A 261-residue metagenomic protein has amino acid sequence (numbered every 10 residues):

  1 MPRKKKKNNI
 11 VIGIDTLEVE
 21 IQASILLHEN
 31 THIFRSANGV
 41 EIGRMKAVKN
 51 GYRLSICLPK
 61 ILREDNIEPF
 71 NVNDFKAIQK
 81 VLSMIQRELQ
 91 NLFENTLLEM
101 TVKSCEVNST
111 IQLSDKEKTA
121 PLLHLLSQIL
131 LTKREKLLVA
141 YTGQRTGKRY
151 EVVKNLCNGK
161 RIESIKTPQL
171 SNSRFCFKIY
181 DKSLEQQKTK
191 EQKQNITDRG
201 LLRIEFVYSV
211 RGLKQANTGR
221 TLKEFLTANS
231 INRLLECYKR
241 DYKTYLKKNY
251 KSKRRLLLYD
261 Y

Functional and structural regions predicted by a protein language model:
M1-Y261: Structured, helix-rich domain cores that form ligand/interaction pockets
